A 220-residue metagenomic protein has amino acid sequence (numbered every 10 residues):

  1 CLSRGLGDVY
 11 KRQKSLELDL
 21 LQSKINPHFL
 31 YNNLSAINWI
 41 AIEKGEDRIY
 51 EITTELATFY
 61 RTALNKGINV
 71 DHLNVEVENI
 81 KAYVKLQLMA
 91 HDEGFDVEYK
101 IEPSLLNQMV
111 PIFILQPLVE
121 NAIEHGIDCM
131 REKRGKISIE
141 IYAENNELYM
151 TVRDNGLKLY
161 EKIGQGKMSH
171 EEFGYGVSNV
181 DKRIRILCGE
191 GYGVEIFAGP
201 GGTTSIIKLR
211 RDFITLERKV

Functional and structural regions predicted by a protein language model:
R4-F197, G202-I206: Two-component histidine phosphotransfer core
G199-V220: C-terminal end segment of the histidine kinase catalytic
